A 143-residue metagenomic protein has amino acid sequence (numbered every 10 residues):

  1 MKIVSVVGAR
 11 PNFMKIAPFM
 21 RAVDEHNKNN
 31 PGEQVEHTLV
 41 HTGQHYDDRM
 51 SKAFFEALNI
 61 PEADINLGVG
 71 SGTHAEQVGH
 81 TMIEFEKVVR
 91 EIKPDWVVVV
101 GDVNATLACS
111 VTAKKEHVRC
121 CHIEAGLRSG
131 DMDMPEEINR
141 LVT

Functional and structural regions predicted by a protein language model:
M1: Nucleotide donor/acceptor-binding cores
V4-V7, M14-H26, P31, F54 (+1 more regions): Active-site and donor-binding regions of nucleotide-sugar-utilizing enzymes
N12-I16, D47-R49: Short N-terminal binding/cap micro-motifs at the start of the first secondary-structure element
P31-E33, I60-A63: Short, structurally constrained coil/turn elements that cap an alpha-helix or connect an alpha-helix to the following
E36, P61, K115-R119: Residue-level detector of anion-binding/catalytic polar loops
E36-Q44: Short internal beta-strands
G43-P61: N-terminal beta-loop-helix "entrance" segment that forms/cooperates in small-molecule cofactor or anionic ligand
